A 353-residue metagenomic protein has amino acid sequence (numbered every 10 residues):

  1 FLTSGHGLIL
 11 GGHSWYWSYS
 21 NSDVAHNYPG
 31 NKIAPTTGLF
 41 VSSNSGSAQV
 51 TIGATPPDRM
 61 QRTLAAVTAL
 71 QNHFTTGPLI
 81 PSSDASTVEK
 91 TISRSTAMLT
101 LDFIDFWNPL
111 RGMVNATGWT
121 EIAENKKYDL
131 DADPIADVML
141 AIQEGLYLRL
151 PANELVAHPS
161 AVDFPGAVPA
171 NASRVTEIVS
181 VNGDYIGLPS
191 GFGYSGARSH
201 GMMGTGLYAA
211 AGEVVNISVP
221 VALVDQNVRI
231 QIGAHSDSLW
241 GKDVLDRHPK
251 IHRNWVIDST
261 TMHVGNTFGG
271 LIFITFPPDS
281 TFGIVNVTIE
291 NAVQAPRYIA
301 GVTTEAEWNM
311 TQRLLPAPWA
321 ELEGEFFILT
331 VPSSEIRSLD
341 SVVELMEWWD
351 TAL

Functional and structural regions predicted by a protein language model:
F1-N27: Short alpha-beta junction capping motif
L8, H13-S18, V41, S47-T51 (+1 more regions): Solvent-exposed loop/turn segments at secondary-structure junctions within structured extracellular/periplasmic domains
N27-G46: Post-HExxH zinc-binding segment in Zn-dependent metallohydrolases
D58-V138: Eukaryotic non-catalytic protein-interaction modules, chiefly N-terminal intrinsically disordered
I104-G193: Glycan-recognition and processing domains
A152-P296: Beta-strand-enriched, solvent-exposed domains that form extended recognition/catalytic surfaces
T288-L322: Low-complexity, Pro/Ser/Thr- and charge-rich linker/hinge segments at domain boundaries
N309-L353: Catalytic cores of extracellular degradative/oxidative enzymes
